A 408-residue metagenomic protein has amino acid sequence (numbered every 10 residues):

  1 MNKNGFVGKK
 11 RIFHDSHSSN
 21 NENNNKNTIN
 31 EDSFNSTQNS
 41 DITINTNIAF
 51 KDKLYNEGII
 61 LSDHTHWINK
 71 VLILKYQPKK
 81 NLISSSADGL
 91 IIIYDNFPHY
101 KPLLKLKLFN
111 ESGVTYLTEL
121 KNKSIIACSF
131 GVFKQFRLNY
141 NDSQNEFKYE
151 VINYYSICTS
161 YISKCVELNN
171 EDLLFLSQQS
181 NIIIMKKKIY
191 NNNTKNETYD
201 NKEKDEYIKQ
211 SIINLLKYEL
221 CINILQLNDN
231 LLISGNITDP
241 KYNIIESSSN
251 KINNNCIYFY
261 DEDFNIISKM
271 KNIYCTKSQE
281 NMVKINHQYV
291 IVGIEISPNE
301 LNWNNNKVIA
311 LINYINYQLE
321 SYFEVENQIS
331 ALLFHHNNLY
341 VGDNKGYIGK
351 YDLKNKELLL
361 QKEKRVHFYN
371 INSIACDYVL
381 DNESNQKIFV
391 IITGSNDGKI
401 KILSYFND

Functional and structural regions predicted by a protein language model:
M1-N21, K26-K70: Intrinsically disordered, low-complexity acidic/Ser/Thr/Pro-rich linker and tail segments in large eukaryotic scaffolds
E57-L61, K101-K107, E150-Y155, K209-L215 (+3 more regions): A short beta-strand motif characteristic of beta-propeller blades
T65-I73, E111-T118, T159-V166, E219-L225 (+3 more regions): Canonical WD40 repeat/beta-propeller blade segments in eukaryotic WD-repeat proteins
K79-K80, N122-K123, N170-D172, D229-N230 (+3 more regions): Short coil/turn segments that connect the beta-strands within blades of beta-propeller domains
S85-D88, C128-F130, S177-Q179, G235-T238 (+5 more regions): Conserved strand-to-loop turn within each blade of WD40 beta-propeller repeats
I91-D95, F136-R137, M185-K186, Y258-Y260 (+3 more regions): WD40-repeat beta-propellers
N96-H99, N139-N141, K188-Y190, D261-D263 (+3 more regions): Short loop/turn segments that connect beta-strands within beta-propeller blades
S373-V379, K387-D408: Blade-level signature of beta-propeller repeat domains, shared across WD40, Kelch, NHL, RCC1 and BNR/Asp-box propellers
